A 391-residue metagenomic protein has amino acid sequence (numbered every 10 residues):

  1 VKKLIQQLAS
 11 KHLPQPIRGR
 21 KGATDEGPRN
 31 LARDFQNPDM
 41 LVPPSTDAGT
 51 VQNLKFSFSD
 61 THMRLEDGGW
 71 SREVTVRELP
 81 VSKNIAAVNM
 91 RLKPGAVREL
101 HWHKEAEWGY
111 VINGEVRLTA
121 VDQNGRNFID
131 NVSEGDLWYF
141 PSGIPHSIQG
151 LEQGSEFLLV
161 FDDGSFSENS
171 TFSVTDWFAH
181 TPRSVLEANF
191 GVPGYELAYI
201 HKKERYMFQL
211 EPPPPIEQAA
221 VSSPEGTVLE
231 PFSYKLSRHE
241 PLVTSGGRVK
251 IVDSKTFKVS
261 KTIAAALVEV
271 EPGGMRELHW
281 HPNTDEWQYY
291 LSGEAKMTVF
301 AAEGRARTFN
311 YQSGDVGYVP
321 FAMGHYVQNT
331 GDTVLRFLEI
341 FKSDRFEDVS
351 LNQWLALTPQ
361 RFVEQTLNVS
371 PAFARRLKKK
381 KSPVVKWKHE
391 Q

Functional and structural regions predicted by a protein language model:
V1, S133-E134, Y139-E168, D285 (+2 more regions): Ligand-binding loop in jelly-roll beta-barrel domains
K2-A86, V185-E271, E277, N368-Q391: A short, N-terminal "cap"/entry segment at the start of jelly-roll beta-barrel domains of the cupin/DSBH fold
K2-L4, E156-I200, T333-L377: A contiguous, mid-protein "functional segment" used to position or interact with cofactors/ions or partner subunits
V74-V76, P94-V97, S133-E134, G143-H146 (+4 more regions): Eukaryotic intrinsically disordered and solvent-exposed regulatory patches
N89-R91, G109-I112, S142, S147-Q149 (+2 more regions): Beta-strand cores of secreted/periplasmic/IMS beta-sandwich domains, seen most often in copper-related folds
L92, W108, D122-G143, V270 (+2 more regions): Short acidic-glycine-tyrosine-enriched beta hairpin
P94-V97, W102-N124, F166, P272-M275 (+1 more regions): Glycine- and acidic-residue-biased ligand/ion/polar-headgroup-sensing regions
R98-L100, L118-A120, F128-N131, Y139-F140 (+6 more regions): Short beta-strand His + acidic residue motifs that chelate non-heme Fe in jelly-roll/DSBH and cupin folds
